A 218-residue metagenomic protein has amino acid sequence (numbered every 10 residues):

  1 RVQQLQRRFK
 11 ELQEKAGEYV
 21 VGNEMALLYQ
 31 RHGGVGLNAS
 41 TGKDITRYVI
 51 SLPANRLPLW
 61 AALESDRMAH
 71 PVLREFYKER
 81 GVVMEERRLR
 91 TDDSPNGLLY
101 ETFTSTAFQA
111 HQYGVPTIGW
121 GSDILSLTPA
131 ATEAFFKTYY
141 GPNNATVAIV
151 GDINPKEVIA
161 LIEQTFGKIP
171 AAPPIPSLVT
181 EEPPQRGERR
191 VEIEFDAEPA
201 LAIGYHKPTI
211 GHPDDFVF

Functional and structural regions predicted by a protein language model:
V2-N55, L89-N144, K168-H212: Non-catalytic beta-strand/loop surface segments
K43-T46, Y77-E86: Short, glycine/charge-rich beta-strand/loop segments that flank catalytic centers and engage negatively charged groups
S51-E79: M16/insulysin-pitrilysin zinc metalloprotease superfamily fold
P53-R56, G151-K156: Helix N-cap motif at beta-to-alpha junctions
P58-W60, Y77, D93, A160 (+1 more regions): Solvent-exposed, non-transmembrane alpha-helical starts
D66-L73, T165-P173: A common structural junction motif
V83, D214-V217: PPIase-associated folding chaperone regions across multiple families
